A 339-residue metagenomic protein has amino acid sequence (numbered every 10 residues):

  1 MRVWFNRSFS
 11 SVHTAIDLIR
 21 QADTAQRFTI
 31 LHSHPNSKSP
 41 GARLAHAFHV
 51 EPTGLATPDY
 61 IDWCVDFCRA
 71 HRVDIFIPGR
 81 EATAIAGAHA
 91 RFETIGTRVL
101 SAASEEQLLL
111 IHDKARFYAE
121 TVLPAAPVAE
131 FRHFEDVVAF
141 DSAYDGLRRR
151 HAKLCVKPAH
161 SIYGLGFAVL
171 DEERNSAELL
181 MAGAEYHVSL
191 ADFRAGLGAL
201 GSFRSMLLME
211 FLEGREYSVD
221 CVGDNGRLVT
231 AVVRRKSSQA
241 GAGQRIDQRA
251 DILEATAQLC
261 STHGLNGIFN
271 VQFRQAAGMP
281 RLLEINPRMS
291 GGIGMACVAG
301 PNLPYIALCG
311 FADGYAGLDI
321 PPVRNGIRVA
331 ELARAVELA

Functional and structural regions predicted by a protein language model:
M1-A103: ATP-binding N-terminal substructure of ATP-dependent carboxylate-amine bond-forming enzymes
M1-W4, K153, L207: Residues that mark the start of a beta-strand
N6, S237-A339: ATP-dependent carboxylate activation and anion-phosphoryl transfer catalytic cores that bind Mg-ATP to form
G41-R43, P58-D62, Q107-A115, G164-L165 (+1 more regions): Short, charged, surface-exposed secondary-structure boundary motifs
R72, G96, H151-A152, G264: Residue-level detector of structured alpha->beta connecting loops
L108-S205, N225: Active-site nucleotide/adenylate-binding loops and adjacent lid/helix of ATP-dependent enzymes
L180-L259, H263, R274-Q275, M279-R281: Phosphate-binding site of ATP-dependent enzymes
